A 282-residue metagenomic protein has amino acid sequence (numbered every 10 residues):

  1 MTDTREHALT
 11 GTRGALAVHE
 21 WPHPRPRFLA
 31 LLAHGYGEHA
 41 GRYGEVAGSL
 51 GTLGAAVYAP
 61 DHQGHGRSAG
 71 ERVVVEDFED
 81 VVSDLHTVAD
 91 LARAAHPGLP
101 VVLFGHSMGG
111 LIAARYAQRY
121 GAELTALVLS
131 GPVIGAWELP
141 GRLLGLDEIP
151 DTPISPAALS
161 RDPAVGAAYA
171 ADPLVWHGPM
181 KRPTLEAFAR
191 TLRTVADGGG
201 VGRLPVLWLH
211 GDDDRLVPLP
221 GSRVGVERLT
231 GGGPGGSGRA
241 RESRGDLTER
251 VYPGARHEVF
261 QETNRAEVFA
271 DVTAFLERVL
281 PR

Functional and structural regions predicted by a protein language model:
M1-P22: N-terminal cap/lid segment of alpha/beta-hydrolase-fold proteins
R27, G35-E38, D212: Active-site glycine-rich loops that stabilize anionic/oxyanionic intermediates across multiple enzyme folds
A40-R42, A47-G70: Conserved alpha/beta-hydrolase
V75-A94: Alpha/beta-hydrolase active-site loop
V128-E138: Active-site nucleophile loop of the alpha/beta-hydrolase fold
G202, W208-H210, D214: Short beta-strand/loop motif that positions the catalytic acidic residue of the alpha/beta-hydrolase fold
L204, P218-G231: Short alpha-helix in the alpha/beta-hydrolase fold that links the catalytic acid
D246, R250-R282: Catalytic active-site module of serine/aspartate enzymes centered on a nucleophile-bearing elbow/loop
